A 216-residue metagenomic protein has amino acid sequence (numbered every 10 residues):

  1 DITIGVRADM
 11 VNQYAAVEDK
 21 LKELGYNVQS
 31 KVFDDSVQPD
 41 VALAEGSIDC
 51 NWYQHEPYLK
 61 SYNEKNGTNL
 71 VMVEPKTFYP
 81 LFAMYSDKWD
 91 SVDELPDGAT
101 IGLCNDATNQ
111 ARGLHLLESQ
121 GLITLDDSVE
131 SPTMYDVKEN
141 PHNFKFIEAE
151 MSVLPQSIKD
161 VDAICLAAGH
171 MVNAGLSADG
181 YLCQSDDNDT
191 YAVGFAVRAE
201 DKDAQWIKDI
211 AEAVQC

Functional and structural regions predicted by a protein language model:
D1-T3, L21-E23, D90-G98: Immediate post-signal peptide segment of exported/extracytoplasmic ligand-binding proteins
R7-Q29, Q38: Short, polar/charged alpha-helical segment
D19-K20, V37-N51, H115-L116, Y135-C165 (+1 more regions): Short helices/loops that flank or line small-molecule/ion binding pockets
N27-D35, D126-S131, N143-A149: Short beta-strand-to-loop elements that line the ligand-binding cleft of bilobed periplasmic-binding protein-like
S61-V73, D87-D90, D160, C165 (+1 more regions): Ligand-binding "clamshell"
V73-I123: A conserved helix-loop-strand patch within extracytoplasmic ligand-binding domains of the periplasmic binding
L81-V92, Y191-W206: A bilobed periplasmic-binding-protein/Venus flytrap-type ligand-binding module shared by bacterial periplasmic
D97-A99, D203-A213: Short amphipathic alpha-helical coupling segments at ligand-binding clamshell hinges and other catalytic/signaling
